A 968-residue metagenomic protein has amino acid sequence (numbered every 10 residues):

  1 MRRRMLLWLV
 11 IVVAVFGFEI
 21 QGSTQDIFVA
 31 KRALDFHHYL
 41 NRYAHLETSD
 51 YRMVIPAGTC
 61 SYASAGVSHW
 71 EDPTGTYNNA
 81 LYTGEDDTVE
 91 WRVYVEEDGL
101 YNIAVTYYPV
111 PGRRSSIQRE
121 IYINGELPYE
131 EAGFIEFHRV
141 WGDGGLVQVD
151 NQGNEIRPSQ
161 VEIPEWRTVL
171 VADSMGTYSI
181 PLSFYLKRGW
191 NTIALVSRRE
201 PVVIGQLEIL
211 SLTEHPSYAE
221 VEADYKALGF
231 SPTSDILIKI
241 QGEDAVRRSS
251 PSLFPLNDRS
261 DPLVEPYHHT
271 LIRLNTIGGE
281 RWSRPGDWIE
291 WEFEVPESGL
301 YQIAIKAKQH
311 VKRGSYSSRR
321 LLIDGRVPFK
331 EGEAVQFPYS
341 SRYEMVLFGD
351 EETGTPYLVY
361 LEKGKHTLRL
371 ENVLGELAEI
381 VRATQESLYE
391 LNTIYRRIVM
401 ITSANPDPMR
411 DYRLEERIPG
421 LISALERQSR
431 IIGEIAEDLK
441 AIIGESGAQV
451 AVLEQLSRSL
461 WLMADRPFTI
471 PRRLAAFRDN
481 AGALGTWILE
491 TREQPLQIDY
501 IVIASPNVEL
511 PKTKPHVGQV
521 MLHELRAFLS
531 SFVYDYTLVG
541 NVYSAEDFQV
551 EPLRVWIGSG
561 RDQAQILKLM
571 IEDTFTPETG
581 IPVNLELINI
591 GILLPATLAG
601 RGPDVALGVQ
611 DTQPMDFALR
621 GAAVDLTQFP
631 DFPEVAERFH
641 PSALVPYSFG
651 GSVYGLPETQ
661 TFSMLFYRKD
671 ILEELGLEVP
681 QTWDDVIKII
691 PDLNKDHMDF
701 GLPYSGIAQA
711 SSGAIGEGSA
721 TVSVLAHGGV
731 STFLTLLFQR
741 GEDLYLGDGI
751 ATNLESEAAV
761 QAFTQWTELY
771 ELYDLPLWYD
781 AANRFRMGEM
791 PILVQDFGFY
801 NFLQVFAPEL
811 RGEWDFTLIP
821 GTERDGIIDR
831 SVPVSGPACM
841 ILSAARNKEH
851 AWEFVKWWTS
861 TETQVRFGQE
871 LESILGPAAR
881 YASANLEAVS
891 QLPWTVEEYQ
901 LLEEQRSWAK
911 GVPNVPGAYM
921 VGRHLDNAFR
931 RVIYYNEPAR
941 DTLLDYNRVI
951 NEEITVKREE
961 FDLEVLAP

Functional and structural regions predicted by a protein language model:
I20-P506, V834: Extracytoplasmic
G22-T24, G299, A383-Q385, L391-M615 (+2 more regions): Conserved N-terminal structural module of periplasmic/extracytoplasmic solute-binding proteins
E97, E297, T764, F806-A879 (+1 more regions): Extracytoplasmic/periplasmic substrate-recognition and gating elements
F532, Y536-Q549, D611-M664, D685-I689 (+5 more regions): Hinge/lid segment of periplasmic solute-binding proteins
D573-S642, P646, D670-E678, E789-I792 (+3 more regions): Extracytoplasmic "Venus flytrap"/periplasmic binding protein-like
F649-E658, S663, D685-T752, A758-A759 (+1 more regions): Extracytoplasmic/periplasmic solute-binding protein
D748-W778: Glycine-centered hinge/linker elements that transmit conformational signals in sensory and ligand-binding systems
T817-G821, Q869-R931, E959-P968: Long, aromatic- and glycine/proline-rich binding clefts that accommodate carbohydrate-like moieties
